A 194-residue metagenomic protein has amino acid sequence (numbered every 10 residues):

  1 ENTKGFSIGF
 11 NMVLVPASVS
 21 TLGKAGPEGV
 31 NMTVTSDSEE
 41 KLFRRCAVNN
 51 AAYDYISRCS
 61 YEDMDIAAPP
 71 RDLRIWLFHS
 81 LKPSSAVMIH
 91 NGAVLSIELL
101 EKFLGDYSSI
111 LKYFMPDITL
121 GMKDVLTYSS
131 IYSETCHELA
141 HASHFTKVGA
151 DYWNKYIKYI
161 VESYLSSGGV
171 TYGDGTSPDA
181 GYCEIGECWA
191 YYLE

Functional and structural regions predicted by a protein language model:
E1-K4: Glycine-centered loop-to-beta-strand initiation motif
G9-G29: Short beta-strand elements
S36-S96: Zn2+-dependent metallopeptidase catalytic core
D37-C46, G121-L126, S130, G175-G181: Second-shell loop/turn segments in exported
R44-A51, I131-T135, L139, I185-W189 (+1 more regions): Stable alpha-helical elements in mature extracytoplasmic
I56-M64, A140-V148, E194: Sec-exported extracytoplasmic/periplasmic mature domains
A86-G149, Y156-E162: Active-site scaffold of zinc-dependent metalloenzymes
K155-E194: Post-HExxH zinc-binding segment in Zn-dependent metallohydrolases
